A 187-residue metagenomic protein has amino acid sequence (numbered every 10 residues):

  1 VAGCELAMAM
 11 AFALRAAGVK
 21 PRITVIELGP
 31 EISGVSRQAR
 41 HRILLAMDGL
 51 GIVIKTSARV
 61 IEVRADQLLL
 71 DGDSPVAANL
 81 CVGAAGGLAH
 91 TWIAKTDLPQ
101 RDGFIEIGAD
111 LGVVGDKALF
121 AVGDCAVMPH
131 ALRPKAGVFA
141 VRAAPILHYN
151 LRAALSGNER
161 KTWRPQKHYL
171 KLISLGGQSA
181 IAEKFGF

Functional and structural regions predicted by a protein language model:
G3-C4: N-terminal Rossmann-fold NAD(P) dinucleotide-binding loop
M8-A58: Rossmann-like dinucleotide-binding cores of NAD(P)H-dependent redox enzymes
T24-I26, K55, V82, F120-V122 (+1 more regions): Hydrophobic/aromatic beta-strand patches that form the interior of the parallel beta-sheet core in alpha/beta enzyme
L28, D124, G177: Cofactor-binding loop segments of dinucleotide-utilizing enzymes, especially the Rossmann-like FAD- and NAD(P)+-binding
T56-Q67: A conserved short coil-to-beta-strand element within the FAD-binding core of flavoproteins
V60, D71-S74: A structured beta-alpha segment of the ubiquitous adenosine-cofactor-binding alpha/beta core
Q67, P75-R142, Y149: FAD-site-proximal beta/loop scaffold in flavoenzymes
I146-F187: C-terminal, flexible cofactor-proximal segment of oxidoreductases
